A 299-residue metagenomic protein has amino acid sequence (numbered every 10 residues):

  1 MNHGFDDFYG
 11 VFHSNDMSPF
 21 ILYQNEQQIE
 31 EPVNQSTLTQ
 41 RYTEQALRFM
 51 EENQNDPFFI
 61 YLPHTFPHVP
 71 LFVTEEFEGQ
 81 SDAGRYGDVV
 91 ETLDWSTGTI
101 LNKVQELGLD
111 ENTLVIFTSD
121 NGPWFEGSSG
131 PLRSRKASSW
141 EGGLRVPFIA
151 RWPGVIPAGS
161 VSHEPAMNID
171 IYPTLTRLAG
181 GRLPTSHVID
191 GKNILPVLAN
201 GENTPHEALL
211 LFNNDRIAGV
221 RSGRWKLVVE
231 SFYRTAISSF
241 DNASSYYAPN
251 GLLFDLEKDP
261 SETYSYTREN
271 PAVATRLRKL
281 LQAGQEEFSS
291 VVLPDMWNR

Functional and structural regions predicted by a protein language model:
M1-F58, H64-E75, A248-P249: Formylglycine-dependent
M1-H3, P70-F72, G79-R85, V89 (+2 more regions): Histidine-centered active-site microenvironments of extracellular/periplasmic hydrolases and transferases
H3, Q40-E44, E91-G98, A166-P173 (+5 more regions): A structural signal for well-ordered alpha-helical segments within the folded catalytic domains of diverse enzymes
H3-D6, N53-I60, L109-V115, R145 (+3 more regions): Loop/turn elements at helix/coil->beta-strand transitions in domains of secreted/extracellular proteins
D6-D7, P123-S128, S134-E141, I156-S160 (+3 more regions): C-terminal cap/loop subdomain of S1 sulfatases and analogous C-terminal strand-loop tails that border
D6-Y9, L47-E51, L101, Q105 (+6 more regions): Non-transmembrane alpha-helical segments in soluble domains of secreted/periplasmic/extracellular proteins
V11-N15, I60-P70, F117-F125, D190 (+2 more regions): Short, solvent-exposed turn/loop segments enriched in Gly/Ser/Thr/Pro and often Arg
P57-P63, V90, T97, L114-S119 (+3 more regions): Beta-strand elements within well-structured catalytic alpha/beta cores of enzymes that handle phosphate/sulfate esters
